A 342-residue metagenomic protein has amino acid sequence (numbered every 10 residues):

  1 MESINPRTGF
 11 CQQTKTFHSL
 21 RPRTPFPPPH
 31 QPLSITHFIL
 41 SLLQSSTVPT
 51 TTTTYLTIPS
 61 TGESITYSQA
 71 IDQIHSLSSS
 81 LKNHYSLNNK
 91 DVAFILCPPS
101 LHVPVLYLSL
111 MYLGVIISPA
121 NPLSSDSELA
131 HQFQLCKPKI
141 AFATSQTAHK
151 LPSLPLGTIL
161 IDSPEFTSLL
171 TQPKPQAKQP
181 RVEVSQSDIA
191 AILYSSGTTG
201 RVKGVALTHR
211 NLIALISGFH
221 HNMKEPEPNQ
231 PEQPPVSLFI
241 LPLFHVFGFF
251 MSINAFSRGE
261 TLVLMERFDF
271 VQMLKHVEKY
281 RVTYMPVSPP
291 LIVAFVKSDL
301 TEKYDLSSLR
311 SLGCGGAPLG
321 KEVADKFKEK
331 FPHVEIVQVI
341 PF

Functional and structural regions predicted by a protein language model:
K15-R23, P27, H37-Y67, H84: AMP-dependent adenylate-forming
T52-T54, P175-Y194, G200-R201, A206 (+1 more regions): Conserved pre-ATP/AMP-binding loop-to-beta segment of ANL
P59-S64, S78-S124: Conserved AMP-binding/adenylate-forming
A70-S79, Q186, V205-Q230, I240 (+2 more regions): Conserved structural elements of the adenylate-forming
L108-I116, L135, H245, F256-S257: Short hydrophobic alpha-helices that are characteristic scaffold elements of the AMP-binding
I140, Q146-S187, R201-V202, I213: ANL superfamily adenylate-forming
I213-V236, F244-Y284, S298: Conserved AMP-binding/adenylation subdomain of ANL enzymes
S257, V282-P286, S298-F342: Gly/Ser/Thr-rich phosphate-binding loop
